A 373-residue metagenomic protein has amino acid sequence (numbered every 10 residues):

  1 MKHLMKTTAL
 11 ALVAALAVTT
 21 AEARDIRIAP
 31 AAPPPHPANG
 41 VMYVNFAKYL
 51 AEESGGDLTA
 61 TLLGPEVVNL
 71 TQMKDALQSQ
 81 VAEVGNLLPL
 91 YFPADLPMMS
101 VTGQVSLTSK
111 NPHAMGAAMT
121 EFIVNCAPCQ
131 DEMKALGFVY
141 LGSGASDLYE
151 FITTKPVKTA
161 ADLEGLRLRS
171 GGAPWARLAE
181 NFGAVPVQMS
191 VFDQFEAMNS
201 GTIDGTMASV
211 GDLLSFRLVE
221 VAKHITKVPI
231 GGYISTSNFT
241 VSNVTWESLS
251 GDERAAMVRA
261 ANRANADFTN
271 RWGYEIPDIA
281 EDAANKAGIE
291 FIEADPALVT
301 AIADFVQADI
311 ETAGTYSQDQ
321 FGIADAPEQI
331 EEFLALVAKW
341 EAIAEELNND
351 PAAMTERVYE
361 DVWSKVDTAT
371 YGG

Functional and structural regions predicted by a protein language model:
M1, A23-R24: Absolute protein N-terminus
M1-A9: Bacterial N-terminal signal peptides that target proteins for export
M5-K6, F46, P128: Hydrophobic alpha-helical context, especially transmembrane and signal-peptide helices
T8-A17: Bacterial N-terminal signal peptides
A9, R24-P112, Y140-G373: N-terminal secretory/targeting leader peptides
A14, V124-Q130, F138, G165 (+1 more regions): Compact recognition or signaling/catalytic modules
A17-A23: Sec/Tat signal peptide C-region and signal peptidase I cleavage site
S109-A135: Short, solvent-exposed loop/beta-turn-alpha elements that line the ligand-binding surface or hinge of extracytoplasmic
